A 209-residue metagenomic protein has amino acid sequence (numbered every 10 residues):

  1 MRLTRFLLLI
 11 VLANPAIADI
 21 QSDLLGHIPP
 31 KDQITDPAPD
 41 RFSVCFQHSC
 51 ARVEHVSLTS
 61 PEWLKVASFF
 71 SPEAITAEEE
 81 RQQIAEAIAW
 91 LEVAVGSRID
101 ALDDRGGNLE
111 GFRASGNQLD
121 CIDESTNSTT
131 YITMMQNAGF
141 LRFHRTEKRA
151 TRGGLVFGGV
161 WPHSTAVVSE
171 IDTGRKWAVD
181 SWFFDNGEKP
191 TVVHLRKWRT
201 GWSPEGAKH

Functional and structural regions predicted by a protein language model:
R2-L9: Sec-dependent signal peptide recognition, specifically the positively charged N-region followed immediately by
A13-P15: N-terminal signal peptide c-region/cleavage motif recognized by signal peptidases
P37-P39: Eukaryotic low-complexity, non-globular regulatory regions
C45-E78, D104-A114: Acidic/histidine-rich, surface-exposed loop or edge segments in extracytoplasmic proteins
Q83-H144: Mid-length scaffold segments of soluble, non-membrane domains
T133-W198: Hydrophobic/aromatic-rich core segments of domains that either
W198-H209: Low-complexity, Gly/Ser/Thr/Pro-rich intrinsically disordered linker/tail segments
